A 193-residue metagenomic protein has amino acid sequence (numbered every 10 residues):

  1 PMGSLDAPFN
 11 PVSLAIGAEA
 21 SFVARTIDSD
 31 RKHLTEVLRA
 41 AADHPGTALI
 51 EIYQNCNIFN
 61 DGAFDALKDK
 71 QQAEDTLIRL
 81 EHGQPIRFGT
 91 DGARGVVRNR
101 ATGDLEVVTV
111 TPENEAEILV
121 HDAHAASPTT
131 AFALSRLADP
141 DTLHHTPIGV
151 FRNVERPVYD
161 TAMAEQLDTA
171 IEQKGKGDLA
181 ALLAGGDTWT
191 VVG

Functional and structural regions predicted by a protein language model:
P1-A40: Conserved thiamine diphosphate
S13, S21-A24, T47-L49, T146-V150: Structural motif
I16, T26-I27, E51-Q54, R152-V154: Short, structured patches in soluble enzyme cores that scaffold and shape functional sites
A20, G46, N55, E155: Residue-level marker of positions within ordered structural domains that often coincide with functionally constrained
T26, H44, A48-E51, D75-L77 (+1 more regions): A conserved active-site cap/scaffold subdomain adjacent to cofactor or substrate pockets
D30-H33, Q54-I58, A66: Short, catalytically relevant binding-site loops at active-site mouths
A41, I50, C56: AAA+ P-loop ATPase catalytic core
I58-G193: Flexible, low-complexity linker and terminal segments
